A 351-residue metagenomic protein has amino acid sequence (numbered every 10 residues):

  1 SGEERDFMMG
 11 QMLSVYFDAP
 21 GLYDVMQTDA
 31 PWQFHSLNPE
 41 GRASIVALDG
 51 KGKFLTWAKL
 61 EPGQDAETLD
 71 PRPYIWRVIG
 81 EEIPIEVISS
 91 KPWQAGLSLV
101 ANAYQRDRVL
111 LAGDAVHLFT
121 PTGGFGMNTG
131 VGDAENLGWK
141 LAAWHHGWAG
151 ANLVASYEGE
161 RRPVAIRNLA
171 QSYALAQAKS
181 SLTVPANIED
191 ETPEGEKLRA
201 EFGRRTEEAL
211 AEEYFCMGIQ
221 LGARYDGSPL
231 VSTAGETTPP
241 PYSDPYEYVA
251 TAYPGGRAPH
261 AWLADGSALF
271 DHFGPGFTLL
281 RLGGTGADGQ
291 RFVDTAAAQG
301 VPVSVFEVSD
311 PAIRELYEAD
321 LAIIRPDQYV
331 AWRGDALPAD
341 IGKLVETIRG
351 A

Functional and structural regions predicted by a protein language model:
S1-K197, E201: Core Rossmann-like FAD-binding/catalytic domain of the broad FAD-dependent monooxygenase superfamily
R77, N102, H145-A351: Helical substrate-recognition/capping region of FAD-dependent monooxygenase/halogenase enzymes
